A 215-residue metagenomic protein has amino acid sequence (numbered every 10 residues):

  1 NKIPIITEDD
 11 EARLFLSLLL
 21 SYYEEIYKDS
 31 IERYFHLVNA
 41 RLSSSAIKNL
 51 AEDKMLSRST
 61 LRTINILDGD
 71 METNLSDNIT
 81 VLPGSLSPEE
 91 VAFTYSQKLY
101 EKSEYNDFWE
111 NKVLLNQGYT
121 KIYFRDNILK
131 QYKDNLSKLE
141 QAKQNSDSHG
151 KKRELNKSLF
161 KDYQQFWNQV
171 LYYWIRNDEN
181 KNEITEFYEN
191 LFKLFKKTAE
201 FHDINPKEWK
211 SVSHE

Functional and structural regions predicted by a protein language model:
N1-N74: RecA-like P-loop NTPase motor core
L18-S21, K48-D53, E90, T94 (+6 more regions): Charged/polar, solvent-exposed surface patches and flexible loops
Y27, L37, V113, N205-V212: Short, surface-exposed, charged/polar-biased interaction segments
K28, Y100, E104-F108, A199 (+1 more regions): Residue-level signal for secondary-structure boundary elements
R41-S45, N135-L136, K143-S146, D178 (+1 more regions): Short, flexible helical or helix-coil boundary motifs
D68-L155: Activity-critical C-terminal alpha-helical subdomain
K151-E215: C-terminal non-catalytic accessory extensions
